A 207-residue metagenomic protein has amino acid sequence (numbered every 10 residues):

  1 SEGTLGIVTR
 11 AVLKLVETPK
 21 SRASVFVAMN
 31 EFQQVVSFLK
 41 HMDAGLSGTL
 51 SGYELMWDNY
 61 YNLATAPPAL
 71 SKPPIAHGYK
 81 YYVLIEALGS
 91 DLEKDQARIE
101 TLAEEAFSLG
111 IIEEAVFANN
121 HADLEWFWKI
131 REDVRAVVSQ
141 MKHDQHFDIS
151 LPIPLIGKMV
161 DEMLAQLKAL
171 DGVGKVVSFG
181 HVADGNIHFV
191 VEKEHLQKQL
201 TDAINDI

Functional and structural regions predicted by a protein language model:
R10: TRNA-recognition modules of translation machinery and tRNA-sensing kinases, especially anticodon-binding
L13-E17, A23-D206: C-terminal substrate-recognition/cap domain of FAD-linked oxidoreductases
